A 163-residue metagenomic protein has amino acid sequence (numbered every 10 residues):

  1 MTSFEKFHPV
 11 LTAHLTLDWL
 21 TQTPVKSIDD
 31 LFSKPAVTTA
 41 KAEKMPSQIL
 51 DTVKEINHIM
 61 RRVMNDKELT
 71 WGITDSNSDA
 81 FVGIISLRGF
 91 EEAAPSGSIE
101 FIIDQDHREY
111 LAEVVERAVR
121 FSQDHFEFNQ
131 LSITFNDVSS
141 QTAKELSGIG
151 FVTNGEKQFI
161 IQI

Functional and structural regions predicted by a protein language model:
M1-H107, F121, H125-L131, F135-Q141 (+1 more regions): GNAT-family acyltransferases
Q105-E116: Glycine-centered recognition micro-motifs in short, flexible terminal segments and loops
